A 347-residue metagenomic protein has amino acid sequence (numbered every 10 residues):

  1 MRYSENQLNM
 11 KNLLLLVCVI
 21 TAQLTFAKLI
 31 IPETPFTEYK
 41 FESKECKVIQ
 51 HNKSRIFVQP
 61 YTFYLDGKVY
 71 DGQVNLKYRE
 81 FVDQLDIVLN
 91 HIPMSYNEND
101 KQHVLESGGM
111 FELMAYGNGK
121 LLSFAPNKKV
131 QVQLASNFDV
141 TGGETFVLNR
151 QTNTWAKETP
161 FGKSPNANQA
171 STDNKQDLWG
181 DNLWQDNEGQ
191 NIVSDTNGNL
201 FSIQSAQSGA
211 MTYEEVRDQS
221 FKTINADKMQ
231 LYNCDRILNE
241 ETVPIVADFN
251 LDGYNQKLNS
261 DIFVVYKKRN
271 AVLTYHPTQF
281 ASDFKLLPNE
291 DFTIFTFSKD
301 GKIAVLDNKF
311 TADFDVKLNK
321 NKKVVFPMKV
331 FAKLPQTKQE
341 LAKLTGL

Functional and structural regions predicted by a protein language model:
M1-L29: Bacterial Sec-dependent N-terminal signal peptides
L14, N52, G72, G109 (+4 more regions): Residues at beta-strand starts and edge strands
A27-N97, A170, K175-K228, D235-L258 (+1 more regions): Feature for mature exported/ectodomain regions
K28-R55, L65, R79-E144, N149-T152 (+4 more regions): Proteolytic processing hotspots in large secreted/extracellular or virion-associated proteins and select intracellular
I30-E45, Q50-N75, V264-A271, P277-K302 (+4 more regions): C-terminal or late-domain output modules
V58, E98, Y116-G189, D261-K323: Proteolytic-maturation and junctional protease-sensitive modules
Q102-H103, K120-S123, V132, N137-T141 (+3 more regions): Beta-strand-rich domain onsets/edges
E214-L238, A304-L347: Extracellular beta-sheet/turn segments enriched in Thr/Pro/Gly and aliphatic residues
